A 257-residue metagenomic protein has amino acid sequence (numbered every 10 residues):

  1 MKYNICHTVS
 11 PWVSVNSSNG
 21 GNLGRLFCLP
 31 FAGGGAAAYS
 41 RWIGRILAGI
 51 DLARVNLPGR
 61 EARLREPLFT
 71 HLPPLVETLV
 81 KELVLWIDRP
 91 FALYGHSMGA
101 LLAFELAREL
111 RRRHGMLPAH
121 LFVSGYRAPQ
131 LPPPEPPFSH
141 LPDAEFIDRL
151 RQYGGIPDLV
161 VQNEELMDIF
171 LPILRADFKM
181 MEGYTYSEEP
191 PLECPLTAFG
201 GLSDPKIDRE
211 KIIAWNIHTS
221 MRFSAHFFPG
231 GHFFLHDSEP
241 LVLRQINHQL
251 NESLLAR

Functional and structural regions predicted by a protein language model:
M1-H96, L101-R257: Domain-scale detector for complete catalytic domains at protein termini or as standalone homologs
